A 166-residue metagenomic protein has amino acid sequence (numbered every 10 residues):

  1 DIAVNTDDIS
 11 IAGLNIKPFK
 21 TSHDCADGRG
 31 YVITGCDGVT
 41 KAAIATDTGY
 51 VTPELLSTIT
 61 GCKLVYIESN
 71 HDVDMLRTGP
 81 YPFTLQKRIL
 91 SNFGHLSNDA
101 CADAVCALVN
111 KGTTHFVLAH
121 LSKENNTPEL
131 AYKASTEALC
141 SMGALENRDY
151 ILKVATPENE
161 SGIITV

Functional and structural regions predicted by a protein language model:
D1-I2, G13, Y31-G38, F83-R88 (+1 more regions): A generic short-segment signal for beta-strand/edge and adjacent turn/coil regions
I2-D8, N70-V73: Short, acidic/turn-prone active-site loops that include or flank metal/cofactor- and phosphate-binding residues
V4-L64, E158-N159, I163-V166: Core dinuclear metal-dependent hydrolase active-site scaffold
P53-V154: Cap/insert and terminal regions of metallo-dependent hydrolase folds
